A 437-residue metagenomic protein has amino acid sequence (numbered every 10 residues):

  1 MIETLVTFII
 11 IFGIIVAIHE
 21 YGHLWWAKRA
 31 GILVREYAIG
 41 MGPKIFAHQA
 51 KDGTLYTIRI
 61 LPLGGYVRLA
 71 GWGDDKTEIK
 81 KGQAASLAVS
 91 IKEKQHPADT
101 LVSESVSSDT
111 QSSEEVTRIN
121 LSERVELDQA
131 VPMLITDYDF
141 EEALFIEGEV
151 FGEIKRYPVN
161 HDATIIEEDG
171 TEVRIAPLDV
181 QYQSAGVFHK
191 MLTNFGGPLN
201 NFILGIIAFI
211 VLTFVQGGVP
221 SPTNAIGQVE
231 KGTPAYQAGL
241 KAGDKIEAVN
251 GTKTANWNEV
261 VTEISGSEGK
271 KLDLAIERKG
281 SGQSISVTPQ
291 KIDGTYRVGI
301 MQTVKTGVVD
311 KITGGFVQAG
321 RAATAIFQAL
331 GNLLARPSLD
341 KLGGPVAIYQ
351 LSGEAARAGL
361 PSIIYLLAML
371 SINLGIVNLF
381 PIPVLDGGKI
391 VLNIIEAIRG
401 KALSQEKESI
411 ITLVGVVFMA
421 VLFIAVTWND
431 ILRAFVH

Functional and structural regions predicted by a protein language model:
E3-S86, S105-V173, L370, V377-R399: Small-residue-rich helix-interface/hinge motifs
I10, L199-F214: Hydrophobic membrane-insertion alpha-helices, especially the h-region of bacterial N-terminal signal peptides
F12-V16, N201, G205, L370-N378 (+1 more regions): Alpha-helical transmembrane segments of multi-pass membrane proteins
D75-E93, D430-H437: Hydrophobic alpha-helical transmembrane segments and immediately flanking/interface helices in integral membrane
I165-T193, F214-T233, K270-I376, I394-I410 (+1 more regions): Functional transmembrane alpha-helices
A235-W257: Conserved PDZ fold ligand-binding element
I410-R433: Final/C-terminal transmembrane alpha-helix of multipass membrane proteins
